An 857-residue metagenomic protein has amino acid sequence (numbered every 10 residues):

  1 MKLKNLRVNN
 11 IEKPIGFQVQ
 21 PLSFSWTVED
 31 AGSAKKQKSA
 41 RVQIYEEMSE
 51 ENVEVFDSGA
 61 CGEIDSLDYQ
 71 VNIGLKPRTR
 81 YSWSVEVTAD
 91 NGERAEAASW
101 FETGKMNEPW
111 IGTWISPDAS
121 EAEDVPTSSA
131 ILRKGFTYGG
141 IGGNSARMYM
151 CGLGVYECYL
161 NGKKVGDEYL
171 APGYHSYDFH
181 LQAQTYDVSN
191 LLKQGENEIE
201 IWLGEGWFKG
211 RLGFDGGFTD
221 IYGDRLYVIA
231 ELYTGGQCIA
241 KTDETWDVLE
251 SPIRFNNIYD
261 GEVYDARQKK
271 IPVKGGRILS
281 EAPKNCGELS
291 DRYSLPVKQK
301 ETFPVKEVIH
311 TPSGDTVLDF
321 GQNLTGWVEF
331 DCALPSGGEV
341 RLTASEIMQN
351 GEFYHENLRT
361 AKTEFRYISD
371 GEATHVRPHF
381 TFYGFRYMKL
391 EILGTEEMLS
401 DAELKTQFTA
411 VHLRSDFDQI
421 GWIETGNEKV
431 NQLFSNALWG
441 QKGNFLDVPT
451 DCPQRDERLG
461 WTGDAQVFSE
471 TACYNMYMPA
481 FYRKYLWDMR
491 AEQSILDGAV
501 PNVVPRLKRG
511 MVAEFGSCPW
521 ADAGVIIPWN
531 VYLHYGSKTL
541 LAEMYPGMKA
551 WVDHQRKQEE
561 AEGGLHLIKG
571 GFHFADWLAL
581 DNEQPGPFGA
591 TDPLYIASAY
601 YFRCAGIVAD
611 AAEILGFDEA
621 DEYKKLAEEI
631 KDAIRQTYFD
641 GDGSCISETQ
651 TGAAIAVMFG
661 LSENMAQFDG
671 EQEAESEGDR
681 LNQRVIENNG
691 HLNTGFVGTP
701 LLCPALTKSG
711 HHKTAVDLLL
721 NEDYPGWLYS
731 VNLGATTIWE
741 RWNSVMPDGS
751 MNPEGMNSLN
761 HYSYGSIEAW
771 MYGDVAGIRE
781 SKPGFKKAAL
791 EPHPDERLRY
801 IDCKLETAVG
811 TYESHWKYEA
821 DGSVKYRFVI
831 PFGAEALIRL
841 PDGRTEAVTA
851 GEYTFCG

Functional and structural regions predicted by a protein language model:
M1-R455, G463, A480, D497 (+5 more regions): Extracellular/oxidizing-compartment recognition motifs
E123-T127, Y149, G173-Y177, D187-S189 (+16 more regions): Alpha-helix capping and helix-loop boundary segments enriched in small/acidic/polar residues
A146, W327-A344, M388-L393, D464-E492 (+4 more regions): Alpha-helical support elements that line or immediately flank enzyme active sites and cofactor-binding pockets
V155, K241-T245, E250, M398-N436 (+7 more regions): Active-site acid/base region of carbohydrate-active enzymes
I199, Y264-D265, D456-E457, N475 (+7 more regions): C-terminal capping/lid segments that line or modulate ligand- or cofactor-binding pockets
F218, Y222-Y227, I239-P272, P283 (+2 more regions): Non-catalytic C-terminal accessory modules of carbohydrate-active enzymes
P528, F602-A605, A609: Non-transmembrane amphipathic alpha-helical segments
